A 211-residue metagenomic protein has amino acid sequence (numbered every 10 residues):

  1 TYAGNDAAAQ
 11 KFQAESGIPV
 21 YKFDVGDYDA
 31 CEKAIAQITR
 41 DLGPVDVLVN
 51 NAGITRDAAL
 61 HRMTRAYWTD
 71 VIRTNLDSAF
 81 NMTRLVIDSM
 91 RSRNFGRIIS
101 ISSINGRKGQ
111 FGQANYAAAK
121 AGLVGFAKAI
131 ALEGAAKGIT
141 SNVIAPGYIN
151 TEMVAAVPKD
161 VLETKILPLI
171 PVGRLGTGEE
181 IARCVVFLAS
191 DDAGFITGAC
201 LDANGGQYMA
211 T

Functional and structural regions predicted by a protein language model:
F23-A34, R65, G178-E180: The beta1-alpha1 cofactor-binding region of Rossmann-like NAD(H)/NADP(H)-dependent oxidoreductases
A59-L60, Y67-I72, V154, I166: Substrate-binding pocket helix/loop in short-chain dehydrogenase/reductase
T83, A119, A127: Active-site helix of classical SDR
D88, L132-E133, G194: Alpha-helical segment proximal to the catalytic Tyr-Lys
S103: Residue(s) in the substrate-gating loop at a strand-loop-helix junction that position the organic substrate next
K108-F111, L169, V186, T197-T211: Short C-terminal tail/terminal secondary-structure segment of NAD(P)H-dependent dehydrogenase/reductase domains
A135, T140, I196-G198: Short, small/polar-rich loop/turn modules that mediate ligand/substrate recognition or access, typified
